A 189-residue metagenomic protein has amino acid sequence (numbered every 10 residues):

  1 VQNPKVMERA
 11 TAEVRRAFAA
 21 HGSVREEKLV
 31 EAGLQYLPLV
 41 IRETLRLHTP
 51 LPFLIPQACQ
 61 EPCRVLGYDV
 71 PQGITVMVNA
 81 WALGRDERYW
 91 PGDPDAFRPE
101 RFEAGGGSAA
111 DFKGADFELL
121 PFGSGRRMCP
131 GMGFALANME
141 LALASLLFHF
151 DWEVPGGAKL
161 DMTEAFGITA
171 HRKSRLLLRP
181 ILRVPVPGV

Functional and structural regions predicted by a protein language model:
V1-K5, E87, F150-W152: Short helix-capping/linker segments at secondary-structure and domain boundaries
V1-L51, C59, L66-M77, G92-R98 (+4 more regions): Cytochrome P450 I-helix active-site segment
R15-A17, F117-E118, R126-V189: Cytochrome P450 proximal C-terminal region
V65, P71, P121-G123, C129: Short glycine/serine/threonine-biased micro-segments
Q72, G84-E87, G105, M128 (+1 more regions): Eukaryotic short linear interaction motifs
R88-P91, S108-A109, G133, G188-V189: Short conserved micro-motifs at the rims of enzyme active sites and ligand-binding pockets
A109-G123: Short, hydrophobic/aliphatic alpha-helical segments
